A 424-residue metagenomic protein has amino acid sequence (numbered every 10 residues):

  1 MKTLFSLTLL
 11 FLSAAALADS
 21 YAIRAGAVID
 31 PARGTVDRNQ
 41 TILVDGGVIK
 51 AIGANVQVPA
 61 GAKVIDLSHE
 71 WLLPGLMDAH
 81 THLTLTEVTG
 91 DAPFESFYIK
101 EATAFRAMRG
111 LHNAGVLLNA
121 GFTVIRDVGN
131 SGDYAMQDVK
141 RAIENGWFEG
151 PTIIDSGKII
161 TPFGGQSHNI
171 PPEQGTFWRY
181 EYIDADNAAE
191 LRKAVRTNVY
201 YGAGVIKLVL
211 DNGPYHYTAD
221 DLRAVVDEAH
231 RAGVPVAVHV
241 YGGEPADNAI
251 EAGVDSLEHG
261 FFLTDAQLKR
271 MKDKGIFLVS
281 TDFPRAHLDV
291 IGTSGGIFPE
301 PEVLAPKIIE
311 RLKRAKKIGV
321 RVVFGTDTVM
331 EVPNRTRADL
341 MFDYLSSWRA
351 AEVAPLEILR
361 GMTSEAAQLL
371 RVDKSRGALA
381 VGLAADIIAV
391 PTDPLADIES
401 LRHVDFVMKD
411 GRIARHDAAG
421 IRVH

Functional and structural regions predicted by a protein language model:
V28, R33-L73, S96: Histidine-rich, glycine-flanked metal-binding segment
W71-R141, N145-W147, N248-A252: Metal-associated gating/positioning segment near the N- to mid-region
T84-R106, F163-Y180, D273-A305, I318-V322 (+1 more regions): Active-site gating loops and adjacent loop-to-helix segments of metal-dependent hydrolytic enzymes
V88-T89, H216, A246-A252, P284-I297 (+5 more regions): Histidine/acidic-residue-rich catalytic or RNA/ligand-binding cores of hydrolases and nuclease-related proteins
S96, R231-G233, P306-D393: His/Asp/Glu-enriched, well-ordered alpha-helical/loop segment that forms or immediately abuts the divalent-metal
D138, E190-L278, E302-V322: Histidine/acidic residue-rich metal-binding segments in metalloenzymes
M362, Q368, V381-H424: C-terminal cap of metal-dependent C-N hydrolases
